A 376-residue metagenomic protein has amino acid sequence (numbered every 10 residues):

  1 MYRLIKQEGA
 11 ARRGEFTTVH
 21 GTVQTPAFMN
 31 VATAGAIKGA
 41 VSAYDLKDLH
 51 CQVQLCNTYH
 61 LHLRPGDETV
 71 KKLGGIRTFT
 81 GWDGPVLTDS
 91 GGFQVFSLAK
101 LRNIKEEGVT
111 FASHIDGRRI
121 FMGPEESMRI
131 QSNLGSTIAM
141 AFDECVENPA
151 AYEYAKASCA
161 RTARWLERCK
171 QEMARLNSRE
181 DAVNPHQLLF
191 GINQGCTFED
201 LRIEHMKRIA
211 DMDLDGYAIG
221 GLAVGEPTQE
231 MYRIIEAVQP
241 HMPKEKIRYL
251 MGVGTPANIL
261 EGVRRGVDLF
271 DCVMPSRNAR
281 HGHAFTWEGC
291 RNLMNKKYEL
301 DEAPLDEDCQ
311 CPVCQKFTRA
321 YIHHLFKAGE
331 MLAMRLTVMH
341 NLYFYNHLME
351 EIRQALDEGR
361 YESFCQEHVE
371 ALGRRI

Functional and structural regions predicted by a protein language model:
M1-T17, V23-A32, G39-A40, D143-P149 (+1 more regions): C-terminal extensions of enzymes
M1-V183, K296-E299: Non-catalytic, usually N-terminal nucleic-acid engagement modules in DNA/RNA processing proteins
G21, Q54, D89, Q131 (+5 more regions): Conserved, mostly hydrophobic/aromatic
E126, I130, L134, A157-R168 (+5 more regions): A non-catalytic, amphipathic alpha-helix used as a structural packing/dimerization or gating element in enzyme scaffolds
S136, E167, Q171-A174, P240-P243 (+4 more regions): Generic secondary-structure signature for well-ordered alpha-helical cores
N148-A151, K156, G216-L222, M331-M334: Glycine- and acidic
A160-A163, E172, L176, N184 (+1 more regions): Glycine-rich phosphate/ribose-binding loops and adjacent secondary-structure elements that form binding surfaces
E172-A182, K246, I352-F364: Surface-exposed helix-capping loop/turn segments at secondary-structure junctions
